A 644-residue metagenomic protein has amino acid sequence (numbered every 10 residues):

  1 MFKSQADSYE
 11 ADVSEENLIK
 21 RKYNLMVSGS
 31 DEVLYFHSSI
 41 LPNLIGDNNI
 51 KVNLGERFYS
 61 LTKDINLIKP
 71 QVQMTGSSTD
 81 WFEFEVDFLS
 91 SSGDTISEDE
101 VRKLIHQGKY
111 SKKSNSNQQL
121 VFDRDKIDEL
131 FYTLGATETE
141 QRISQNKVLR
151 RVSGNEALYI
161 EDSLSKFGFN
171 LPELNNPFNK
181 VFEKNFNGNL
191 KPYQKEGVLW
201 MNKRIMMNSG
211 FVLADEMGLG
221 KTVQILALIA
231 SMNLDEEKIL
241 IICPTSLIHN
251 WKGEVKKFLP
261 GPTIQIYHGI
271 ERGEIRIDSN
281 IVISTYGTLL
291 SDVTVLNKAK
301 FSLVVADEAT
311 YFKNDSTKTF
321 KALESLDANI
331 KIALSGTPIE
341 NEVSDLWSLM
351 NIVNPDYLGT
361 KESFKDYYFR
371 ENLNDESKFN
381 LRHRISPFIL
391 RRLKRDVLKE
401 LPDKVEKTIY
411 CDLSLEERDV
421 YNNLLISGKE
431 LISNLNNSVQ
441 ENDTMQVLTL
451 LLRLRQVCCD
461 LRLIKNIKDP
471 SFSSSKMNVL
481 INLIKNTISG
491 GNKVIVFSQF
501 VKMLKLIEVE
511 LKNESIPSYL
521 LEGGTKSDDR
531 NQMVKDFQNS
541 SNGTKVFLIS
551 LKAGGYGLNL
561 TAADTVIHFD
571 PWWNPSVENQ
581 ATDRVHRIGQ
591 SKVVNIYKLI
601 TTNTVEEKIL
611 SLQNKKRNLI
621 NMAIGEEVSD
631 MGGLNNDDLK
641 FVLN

Functional and structural regions predicted by a protein language model:
Q5-D7, N17, V27-F211, K257 (+6 more regions): Charged, low-complexity
E10-D12: Cytosol/matrix-facing juxtamembrane amphipathic, basic-hydrophobic segments adjacent to a transmembrane helix
E161-E376, R382-N644: ASCE P-loop NTPase motor core, strongest for the SF2 helicase catalytic module
